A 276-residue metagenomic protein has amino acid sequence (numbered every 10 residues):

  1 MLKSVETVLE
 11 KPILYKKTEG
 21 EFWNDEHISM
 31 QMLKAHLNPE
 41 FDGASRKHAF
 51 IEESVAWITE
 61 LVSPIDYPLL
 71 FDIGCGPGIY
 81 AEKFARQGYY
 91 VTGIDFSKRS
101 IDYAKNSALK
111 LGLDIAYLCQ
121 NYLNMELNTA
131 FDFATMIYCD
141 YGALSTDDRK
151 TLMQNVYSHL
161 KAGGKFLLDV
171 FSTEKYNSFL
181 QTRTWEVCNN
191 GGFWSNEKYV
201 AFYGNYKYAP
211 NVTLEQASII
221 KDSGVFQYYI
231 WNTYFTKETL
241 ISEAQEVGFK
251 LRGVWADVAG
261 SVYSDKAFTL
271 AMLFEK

Functional and structural regions predicted by a protein language model:
M1-W23: N-terminal auxiliary segments of SAM/dcSAM-dependent transferases
H48-D66: Conserved alpha-helix/loop element of class I SAM-dependent methyltransferases that forms part of the SAM/SAH-binding
P77-Q87: Conserved SAM-binding loop of SAM-dependent methyltransferases across substrates and taxa, primarily the Class I
S97-R99: Conserved SAM/SAH-binding beta-strand->alpha-helix loop
A104-K105: Conserved SAM-binding loop
K110-N124: Conserved SAM-binding strand-loop segment of SAM-dependent methyltransferases
K150-A162: A short glycine-rich, Lys/Arg-flanked "PGG" loop and its adjoining helix->strand segment in the class I
L167-E238: SAM-dependent methyltransferase
